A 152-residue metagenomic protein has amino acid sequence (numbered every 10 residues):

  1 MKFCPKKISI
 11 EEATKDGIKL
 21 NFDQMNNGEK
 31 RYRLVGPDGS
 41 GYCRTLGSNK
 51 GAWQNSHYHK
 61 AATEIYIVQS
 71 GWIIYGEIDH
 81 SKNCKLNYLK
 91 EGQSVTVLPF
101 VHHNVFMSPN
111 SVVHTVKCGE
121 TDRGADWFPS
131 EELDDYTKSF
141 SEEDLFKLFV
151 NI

Functional and structural regions predicted by a protein language model:
M1-G41, N55, N87, L145-I152: A short, N-terminal "cap"/entry segment at the start of jelly-roll beta-barrel domains of the cupin/DSBH fold
R44-A61: Conserved short histidine dyad/triad with adjacent acidic residue
N55-H57, Y75-G76, V95-V97, H102-S108 (+1 more regions): Short beta-strand His + acidic residue motifs that chelate non-heme Fe in jelly-roll/DSBH and cupin folds
A61-D79: Glycine- and acidic-residue-biased ligand/ion/polar-headgroup-sensing regions
I65, L86, N104: Short, surface-exposed charged micro-motifs
I74, K82, D122: Flexible, glycine-rich phosphate/dinucleotide-binding loops and adjacent beta-alpha linkers at cofactor/substrate
D79-F100: Short acidic-glycine-tyrosine-enriched beta hairpin
S108-I152: Double-stranded beta-helix
